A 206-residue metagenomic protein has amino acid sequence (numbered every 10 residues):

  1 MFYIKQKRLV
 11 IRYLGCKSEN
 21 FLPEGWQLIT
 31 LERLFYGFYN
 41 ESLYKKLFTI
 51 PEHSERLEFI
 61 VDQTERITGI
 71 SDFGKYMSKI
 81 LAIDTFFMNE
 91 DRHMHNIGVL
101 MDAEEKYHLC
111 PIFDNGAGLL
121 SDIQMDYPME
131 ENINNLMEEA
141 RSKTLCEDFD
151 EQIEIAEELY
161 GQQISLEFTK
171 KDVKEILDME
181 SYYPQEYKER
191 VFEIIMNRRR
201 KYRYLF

Functional and structural regions predicted by a protein language model:
M1-Y44: Conserved ATP-binding subdomain of kinase catalytic cores across diverse folds
R8, R12, R33, R56 (+5 more regions): Arginine residue identity/basic-tract feature
L22-I29, T49-P51, G161-E167, M179-E180: Short, exposed beta-strand "edge-strand" segments with a Pro/Gly-rich flavor and a Y/T-containing core
L28, I50-L57, K170, K188 (+1 more regions): Alpha-helix initiation and N-capping motif
L31-R66: Hydrophobic alpha-helical segments and helix pairs
F48, E52, N89, H95-N96 (+1 more regions): A broadly tuned "polar low-complexity/structure-edge" signature
E55-S121: Conserved kinase catalytic-core segment
D72, M88, E104-F206: C-terminal catalytic region of ATP-dependent kinase domains
